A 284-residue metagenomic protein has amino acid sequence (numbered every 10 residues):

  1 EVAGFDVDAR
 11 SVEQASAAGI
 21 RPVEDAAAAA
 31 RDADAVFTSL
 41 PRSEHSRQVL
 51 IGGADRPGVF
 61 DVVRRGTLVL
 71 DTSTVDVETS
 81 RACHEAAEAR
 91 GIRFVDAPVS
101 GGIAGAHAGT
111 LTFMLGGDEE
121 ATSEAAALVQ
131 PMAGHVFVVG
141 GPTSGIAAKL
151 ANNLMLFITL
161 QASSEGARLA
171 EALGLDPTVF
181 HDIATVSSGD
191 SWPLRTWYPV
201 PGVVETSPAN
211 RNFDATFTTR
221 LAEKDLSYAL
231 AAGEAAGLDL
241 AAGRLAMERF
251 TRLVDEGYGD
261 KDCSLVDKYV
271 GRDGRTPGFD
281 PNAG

Functional and structural regions predicted by a protein language model:
E1-A18: NAD(P)-binding Rossmann-fold cofactor-contacting core
F5, S39, A97: The conserved SAM/SAH-binding core of class I Rossmann-like methyltransferase domains, concentrating on the hydrophobic
V7-D8, R42, D118: Residues in the short beta-alpha loop(s) of Rossmann-like NAD(P)-binding domains
R21-D25: Short acidic-hydrophobic, aromatic-tinged amphipathic segments that line or gate anion-handling sites
A26-F94: Rossmann-fold NAD(P) dinucleotide-binding segment
T74-N153: Rossmann-fold dinucleotide-binding core
E124, G145-D273: Helical "substrate-binding/catalytic lid" subdomain of Rossmann-like NAD(P)-dependent dehydrogenases/reductases
